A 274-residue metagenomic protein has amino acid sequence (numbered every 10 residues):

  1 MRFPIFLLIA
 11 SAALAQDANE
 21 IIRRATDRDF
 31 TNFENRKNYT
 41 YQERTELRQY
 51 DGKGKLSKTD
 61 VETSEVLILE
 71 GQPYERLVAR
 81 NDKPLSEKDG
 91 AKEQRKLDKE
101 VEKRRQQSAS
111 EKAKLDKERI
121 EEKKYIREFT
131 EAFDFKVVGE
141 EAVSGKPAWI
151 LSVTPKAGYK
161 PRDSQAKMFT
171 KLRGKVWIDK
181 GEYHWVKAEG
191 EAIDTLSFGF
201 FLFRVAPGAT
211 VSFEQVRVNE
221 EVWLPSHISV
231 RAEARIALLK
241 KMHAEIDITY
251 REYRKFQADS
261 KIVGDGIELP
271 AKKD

Functional and structural regions predicted by a protein language model:
M1-I5: Positively charged n-region of N-terminal signal peptides that target proteins for export
F6-A15: Hydrophobic h-region of N-terminal signal peptides that target proteins for export in Gram-negative bacteria
A15-R173, K180-K187, E191-A209, E214-H227 (+1 more regions): Structured extracytoplasmic
